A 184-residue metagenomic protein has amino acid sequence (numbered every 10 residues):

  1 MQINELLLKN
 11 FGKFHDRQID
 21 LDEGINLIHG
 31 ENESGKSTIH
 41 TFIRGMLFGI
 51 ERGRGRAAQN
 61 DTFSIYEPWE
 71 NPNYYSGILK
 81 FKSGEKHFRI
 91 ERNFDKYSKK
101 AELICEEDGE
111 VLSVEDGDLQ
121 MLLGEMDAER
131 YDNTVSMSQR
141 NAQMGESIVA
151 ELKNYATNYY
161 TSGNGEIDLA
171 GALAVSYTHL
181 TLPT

Functional and structural regions predicted by a protein language model:
M1-E107: Extreme N-terminal "head/tail" segments of very large remodeling/mechanoenzyme assemblies
G12-H15, G49, G124, Q143 (+1 more regions): Generic, ordered loop/turn and secondary-structure boundary motif
I43, L47, F81, L122-M126 (+2 more regions): Hydrophobic, Leu/Ile/Phe/Ala-enriched alpha-helical segments that form helix-helix packing faces
A57-F63, R89-T134, M144-I167, A172-V175: Glycine-rich phosphate-binding loops of NTPases
E70-I78, S147-Y155, L180: Short, charged low-complexity intrinsically disordered segments located at boundaries of structured domains
S138-N141: A short hydrophobic beta-strand->loop->alpha-helix junction that borders the nucleotide-binding pocket of P-loop NTPases
T178-T184: Conserved small/polar residues in nucleotide/adenosyl-binding loops
